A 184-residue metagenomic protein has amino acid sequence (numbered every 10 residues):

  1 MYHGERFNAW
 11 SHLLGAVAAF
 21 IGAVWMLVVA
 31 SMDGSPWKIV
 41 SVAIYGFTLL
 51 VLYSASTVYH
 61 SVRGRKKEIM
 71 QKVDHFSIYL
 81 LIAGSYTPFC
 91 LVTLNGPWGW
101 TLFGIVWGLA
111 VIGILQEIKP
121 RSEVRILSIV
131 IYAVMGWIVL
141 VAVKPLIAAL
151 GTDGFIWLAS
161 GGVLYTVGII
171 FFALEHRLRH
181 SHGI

Functional and structural regions predicted by a protein language model:
M1-I184: Multi-pass alpha-helical transmembrane bundles in non-GPCR membrane proteins that perform intramembrane catalysis
